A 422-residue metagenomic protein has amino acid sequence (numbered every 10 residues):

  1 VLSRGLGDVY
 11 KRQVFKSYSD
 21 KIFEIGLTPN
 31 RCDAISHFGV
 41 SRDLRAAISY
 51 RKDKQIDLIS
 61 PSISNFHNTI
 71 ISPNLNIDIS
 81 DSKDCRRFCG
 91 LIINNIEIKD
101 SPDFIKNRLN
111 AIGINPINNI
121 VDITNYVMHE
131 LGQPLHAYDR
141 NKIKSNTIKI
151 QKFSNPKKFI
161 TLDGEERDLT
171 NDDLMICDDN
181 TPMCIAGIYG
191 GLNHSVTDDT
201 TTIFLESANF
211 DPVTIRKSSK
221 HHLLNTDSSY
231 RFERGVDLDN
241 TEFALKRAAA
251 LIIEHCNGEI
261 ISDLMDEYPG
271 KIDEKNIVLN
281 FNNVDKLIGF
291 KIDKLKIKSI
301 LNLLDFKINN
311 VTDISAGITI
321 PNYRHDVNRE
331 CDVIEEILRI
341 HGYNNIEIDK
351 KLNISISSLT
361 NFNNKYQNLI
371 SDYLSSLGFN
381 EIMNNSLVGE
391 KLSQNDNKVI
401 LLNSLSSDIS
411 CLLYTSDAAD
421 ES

Functional and structural regions predicted by a protein language model:
V1-Y10, Y414-S422: Single conserved hydrophobic/aromatic residue that forms the stacking wall/gate of nucleotide- or nucleobase-binding
S3-N363, N368-I370: RNA/tRNA-interacting regions in translation and RNA-turnover enzymes
I98, F210, L387, A418-A419: Hydrophobic pocket-lining residues within nucleotide cofactor-binding pockets
I354-L359, Y366-S416: Polar, glycine-rich mid-to-C-terminal structural blocks that act as macromolecule-binding/assembly scaffolds
